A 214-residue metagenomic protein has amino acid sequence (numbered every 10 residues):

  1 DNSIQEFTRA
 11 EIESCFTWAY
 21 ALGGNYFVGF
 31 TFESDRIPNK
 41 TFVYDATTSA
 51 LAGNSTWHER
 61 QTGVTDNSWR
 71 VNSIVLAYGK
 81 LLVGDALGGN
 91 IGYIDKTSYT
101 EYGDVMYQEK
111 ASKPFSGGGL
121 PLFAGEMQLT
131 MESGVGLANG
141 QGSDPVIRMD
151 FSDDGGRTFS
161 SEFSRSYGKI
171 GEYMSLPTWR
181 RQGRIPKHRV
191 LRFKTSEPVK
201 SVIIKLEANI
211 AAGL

Functional and structural regions predicted by a protein language model:
D1-L214: Beta-sheet repeat architectures centered on beta-propellers
